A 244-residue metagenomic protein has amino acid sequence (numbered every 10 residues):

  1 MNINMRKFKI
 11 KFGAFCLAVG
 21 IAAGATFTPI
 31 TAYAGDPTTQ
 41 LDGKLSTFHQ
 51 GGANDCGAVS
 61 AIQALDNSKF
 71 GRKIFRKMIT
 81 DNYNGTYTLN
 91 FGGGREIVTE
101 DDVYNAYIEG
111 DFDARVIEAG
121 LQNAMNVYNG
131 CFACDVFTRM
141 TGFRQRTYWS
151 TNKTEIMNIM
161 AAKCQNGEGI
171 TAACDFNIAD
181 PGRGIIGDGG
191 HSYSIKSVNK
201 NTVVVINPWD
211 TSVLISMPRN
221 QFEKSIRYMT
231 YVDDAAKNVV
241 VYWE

Functional and structural regions predicted by a protein language model:
I3-C16: Bacterial N-terminal signal peptides that target proteins for export
A14-T26: Bacterial N-terminal signal peptides
G24-P37: Sec-dependent signal peptide cleavage junction
P37-Q40, F75: Membrane-interface helix-loop junction between the first two transmembrane segments
L41-N67, Y83-E244: Predominantly the structural core of cysteine protease catalytic domains
I62-M78: General structural concept
